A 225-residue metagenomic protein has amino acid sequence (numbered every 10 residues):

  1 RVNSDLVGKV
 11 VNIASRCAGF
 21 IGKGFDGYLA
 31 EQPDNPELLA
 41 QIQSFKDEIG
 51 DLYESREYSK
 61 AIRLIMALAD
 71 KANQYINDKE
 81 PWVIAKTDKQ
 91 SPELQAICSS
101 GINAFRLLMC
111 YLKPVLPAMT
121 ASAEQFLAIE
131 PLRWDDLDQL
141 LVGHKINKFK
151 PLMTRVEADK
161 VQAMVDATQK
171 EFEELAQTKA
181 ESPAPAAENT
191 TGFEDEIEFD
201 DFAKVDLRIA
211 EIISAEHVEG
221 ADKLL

Functional and structural regions predicted by a protein language model:
R1-A96: Long, charged, mostly alpha-helical binding arms that flank functional sites
D51, R56, M66, D70-L225: Basic, alpha-helical terminal appendages of large translation-related enzymes
